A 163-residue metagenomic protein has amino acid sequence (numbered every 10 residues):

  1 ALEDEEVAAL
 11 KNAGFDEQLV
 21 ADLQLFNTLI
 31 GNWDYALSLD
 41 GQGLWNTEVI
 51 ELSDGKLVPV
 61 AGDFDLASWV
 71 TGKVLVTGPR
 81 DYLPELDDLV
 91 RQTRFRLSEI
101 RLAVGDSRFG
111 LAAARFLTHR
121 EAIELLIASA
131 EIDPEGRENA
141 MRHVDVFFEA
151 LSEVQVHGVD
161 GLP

Functional and structural regions predicted by a protein language model:
A1-P163: Catalytic-core segments of enzymes that bind and process phosphorylated/nucleotide-bearing substrates
